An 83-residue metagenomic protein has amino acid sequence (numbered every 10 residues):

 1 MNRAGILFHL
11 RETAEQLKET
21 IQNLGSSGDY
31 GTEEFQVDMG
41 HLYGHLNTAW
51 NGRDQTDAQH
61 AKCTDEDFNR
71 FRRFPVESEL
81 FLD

Functional and structural regions predicted by a protein language model:
M1-E33: N-terminal acidic leader/helix
G5-K18, H60-F74, D83: UBC/E2-like fold recognition across ubiquitin and ubiquitin-like conjugation systems, capturing catalytically active
E15-S26, G44-A58, V76, L80-D83: Charged/polar positions within long, soluble alpha-helices
E33-R73: Short, charge-rich amphipathic interface segments used for partner binding and complex assembly
